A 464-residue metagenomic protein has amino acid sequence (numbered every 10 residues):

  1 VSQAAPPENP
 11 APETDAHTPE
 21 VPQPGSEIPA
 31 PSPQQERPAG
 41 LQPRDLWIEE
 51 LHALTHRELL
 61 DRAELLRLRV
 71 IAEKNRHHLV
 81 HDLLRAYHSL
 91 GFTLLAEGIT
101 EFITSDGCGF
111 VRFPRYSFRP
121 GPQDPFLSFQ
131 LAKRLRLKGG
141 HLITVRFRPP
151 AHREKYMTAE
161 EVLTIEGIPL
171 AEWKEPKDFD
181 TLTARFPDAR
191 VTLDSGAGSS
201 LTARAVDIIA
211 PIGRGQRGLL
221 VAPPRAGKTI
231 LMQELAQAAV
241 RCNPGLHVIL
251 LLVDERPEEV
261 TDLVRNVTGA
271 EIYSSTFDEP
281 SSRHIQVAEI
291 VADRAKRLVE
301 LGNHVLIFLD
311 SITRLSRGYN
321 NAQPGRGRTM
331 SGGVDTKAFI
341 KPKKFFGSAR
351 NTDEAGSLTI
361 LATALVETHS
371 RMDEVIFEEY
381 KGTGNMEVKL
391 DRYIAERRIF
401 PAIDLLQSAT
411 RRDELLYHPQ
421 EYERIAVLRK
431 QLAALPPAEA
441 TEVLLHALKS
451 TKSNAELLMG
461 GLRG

Functional and structural regions predicted by a protein language model:
S2-E13, P19-G91: Basic helix-extension-helix modules of the SAP/HeH family
L41-E49, E64-R69, P114-Y116, P122-L131 (+5 more regions): Short hinge/gating elements
L59, L79, G109, S128 (+7 more regions): Residue-level signature of catalytic and energy-coupling elements of molecular machines, predominantly ATP/GTP-dependent
D61-L66, A72-E73, H77-W173: N-terminal "pre-motor" subdomain/linker immediately upstream of P-loop NTPase catalytic cores
L83, F102-T104, V111-R115, F147-P149 (+11 more regions): Flexible glycine-/small-residue-rich
T93-A96, L201-A205, V291-K296, F345: Phosphate-interacting basic helix/loop segments used at nucleotide- and nucleic-acid interfaces
L137-G139, R148-L220: P-loop NTP-binding catalytic core
R225-G227, Q233-G464: P-loop NTPase catalytic core
